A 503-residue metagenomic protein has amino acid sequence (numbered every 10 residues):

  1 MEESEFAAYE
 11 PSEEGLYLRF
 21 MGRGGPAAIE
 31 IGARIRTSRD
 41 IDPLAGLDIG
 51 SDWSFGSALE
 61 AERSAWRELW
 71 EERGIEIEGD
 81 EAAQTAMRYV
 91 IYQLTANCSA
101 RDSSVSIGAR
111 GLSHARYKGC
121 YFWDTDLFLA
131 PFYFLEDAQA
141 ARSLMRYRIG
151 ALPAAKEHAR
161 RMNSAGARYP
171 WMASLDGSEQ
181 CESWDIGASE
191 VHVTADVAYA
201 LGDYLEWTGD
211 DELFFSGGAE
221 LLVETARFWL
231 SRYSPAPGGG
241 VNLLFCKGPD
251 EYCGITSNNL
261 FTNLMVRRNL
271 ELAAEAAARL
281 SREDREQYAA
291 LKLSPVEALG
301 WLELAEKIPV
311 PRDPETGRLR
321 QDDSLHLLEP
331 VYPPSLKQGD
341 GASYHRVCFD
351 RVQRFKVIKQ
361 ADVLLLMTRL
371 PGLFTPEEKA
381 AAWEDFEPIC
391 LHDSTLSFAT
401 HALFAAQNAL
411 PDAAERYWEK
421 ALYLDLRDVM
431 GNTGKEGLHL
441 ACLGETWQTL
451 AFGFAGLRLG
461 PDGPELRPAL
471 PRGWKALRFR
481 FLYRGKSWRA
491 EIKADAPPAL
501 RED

Functional and structural regions predicted by a protein language model:
M1-R116, C348-F349: Acidic/polar, glycine-enriched structural segments that form the non-catalytic walls/loops of the carbohydrate-binding
L69-V105, A109, N263, E283-L325: Gly/Pro-rich turn-and-neighbor structural signature
R88-T95, A115-G119, W123-F134, V191-D203 (+4 more regions): Contiguous, well-ordered alpha-helical segments that form the cores/surfaces of helical PPI scaffolds
Y89-A96, Y147-A154, E220-R232, R268 (+2 more regions): Alpha-helical scaffold segments in carbohydrate-active enzymes
C98-S113, Q139-Y199, L205, E212-F214 (+6 more regions): Helix-terminus loop motifs that line ligand-binding clefts
S113-Y121, A167-S216, E224-E303: The feature captures the catalytic groove of carbohydrate-active enzymes
G119-G150, S216, A278, Y288-K435: Active-site core of glycosidic bond-cleaving carbohydrate-active enzymes
F128, G177-Q180, P235, Y252-L280 (+2 more regions): C-terminal capping/lid segments that line or modulate ligand- or cofactor-binding pockets
